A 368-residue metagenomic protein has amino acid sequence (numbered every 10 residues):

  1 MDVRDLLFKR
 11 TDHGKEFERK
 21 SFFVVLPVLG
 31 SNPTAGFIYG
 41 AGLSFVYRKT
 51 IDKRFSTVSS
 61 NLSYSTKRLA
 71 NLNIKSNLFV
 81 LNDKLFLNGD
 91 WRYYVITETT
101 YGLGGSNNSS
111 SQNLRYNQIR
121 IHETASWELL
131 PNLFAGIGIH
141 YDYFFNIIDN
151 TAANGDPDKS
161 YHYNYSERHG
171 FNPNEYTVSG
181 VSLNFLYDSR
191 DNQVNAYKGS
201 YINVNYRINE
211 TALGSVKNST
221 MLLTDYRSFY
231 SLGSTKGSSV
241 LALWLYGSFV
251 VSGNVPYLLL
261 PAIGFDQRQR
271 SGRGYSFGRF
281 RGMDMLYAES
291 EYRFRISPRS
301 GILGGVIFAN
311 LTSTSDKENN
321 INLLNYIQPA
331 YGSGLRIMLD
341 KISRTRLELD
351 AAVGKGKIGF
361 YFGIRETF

Functional and structural regions predicted by a protein language model:
D12-S21, K49-S56, L81-F86, N132 (+5 more regions): Short loop/turn motifs that connect adjacent beta-strands in outer-membrane beta-barrel proteins
E16-V25, G30-T177, G278-R279, R344-E348 (+1 more regions): Gram-negative/organellar outer-membrane beta-barrel architecture
F23, Y39-A41, A70-I74, N117-E123 (+8 more regions): Hydrophobic, lipid-facing positions within transmembrane beta-strands of outer-membrane proteins
F23-V25, S56-S60, L85-G89, A135-I137 (+8 more regions): Transmembrane beta-strands of outer-membrane beta-barrel proteins
F37-T57, Y94-E98, S182-D225, G334: Surface-exposed extracellular loop regions of Gram-negative outer-membrane beta-barrel proteins
V46-T50, S63-L69, Y94-E98, F144-N146 (+7 more regions): Sequence/structural signature of outer-membrane beta-barrel proteins
T99-L103, F144-G155, G214-V216, S238 (+3 more regions): Outer-membrane beta-barrel and related beta-rich outer-membrane complex signature in Gram-negative bacteria
N192-P298, I302: C-terminal outer-membrane beta-barrel translocator/porin domains of Gram-negative envelope proteins and their
